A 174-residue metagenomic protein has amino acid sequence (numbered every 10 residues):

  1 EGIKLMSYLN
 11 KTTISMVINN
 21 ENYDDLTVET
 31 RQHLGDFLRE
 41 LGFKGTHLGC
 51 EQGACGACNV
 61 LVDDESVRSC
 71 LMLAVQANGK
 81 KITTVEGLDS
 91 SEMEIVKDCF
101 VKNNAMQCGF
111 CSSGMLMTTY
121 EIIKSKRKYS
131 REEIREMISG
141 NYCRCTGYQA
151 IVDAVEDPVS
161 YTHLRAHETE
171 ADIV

Functional and structural regions predicted by a protein language model:
G2-R165: Signature of N-terminal electron-transfer/Fe-S-associated modules in redox systems
H163-A166, E170-V174: Single conserved hydrophobic/aromatic residue that forms the stacking wall/gate of nucleotide- or nucleobase-binding
